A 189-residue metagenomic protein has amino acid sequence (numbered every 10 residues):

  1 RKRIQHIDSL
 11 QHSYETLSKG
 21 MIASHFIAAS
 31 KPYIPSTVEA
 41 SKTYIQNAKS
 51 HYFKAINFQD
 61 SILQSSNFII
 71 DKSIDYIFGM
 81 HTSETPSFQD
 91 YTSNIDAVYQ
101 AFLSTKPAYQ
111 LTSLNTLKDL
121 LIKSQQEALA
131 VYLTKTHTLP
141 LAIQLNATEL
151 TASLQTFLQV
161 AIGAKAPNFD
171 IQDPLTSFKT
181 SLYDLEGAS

Functional and structural regions predicted by a protein language model:
R1-D170, P174, F178: Oxidative protein folding and maturation machinery
T180-S189: Short active-site neighborhood of thiol/selenol oxidoreductases, capturing the structured segment around
